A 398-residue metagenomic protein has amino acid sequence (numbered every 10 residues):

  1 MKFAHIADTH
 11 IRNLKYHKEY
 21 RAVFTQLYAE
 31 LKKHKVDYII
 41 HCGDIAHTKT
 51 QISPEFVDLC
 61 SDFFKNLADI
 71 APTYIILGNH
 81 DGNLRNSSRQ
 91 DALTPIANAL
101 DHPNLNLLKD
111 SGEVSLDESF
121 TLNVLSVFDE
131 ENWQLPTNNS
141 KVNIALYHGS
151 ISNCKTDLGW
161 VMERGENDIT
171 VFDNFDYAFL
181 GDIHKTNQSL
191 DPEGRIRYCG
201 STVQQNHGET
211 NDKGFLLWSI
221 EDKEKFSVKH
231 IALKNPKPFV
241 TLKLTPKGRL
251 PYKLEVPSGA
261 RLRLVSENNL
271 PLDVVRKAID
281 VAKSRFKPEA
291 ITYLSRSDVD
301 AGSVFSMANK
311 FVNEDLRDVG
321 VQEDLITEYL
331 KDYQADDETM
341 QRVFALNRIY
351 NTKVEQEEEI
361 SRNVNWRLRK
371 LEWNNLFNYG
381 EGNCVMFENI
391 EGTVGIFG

Functional and structural regions predicted by a protein language model:
M1-A4: Extreme N-terminal starter segment of soluble prokaryotic enzymes
D8, I39, D44, C60 (+7 more regions): Divalent metal-coordination and catalytic microenvironments
T9, N13-V114, V171-F175: Core catalytic region of metal-dependent phosphoesterases/phosphodiesterases, especially metallo-beta-lactamase-like
H10-L14, H47-T50, I76-Q90, V114-S115 (+4 more regions): Active-site environment of divalent metal-dependent phosphoester hydrolases
D37, I220-N363: Accessory, non-catalytic peripheral segments of nucleic-acid enzymes
D81-T170, C199-S201: Conserved catalytic scaffold of divalent metal-dependent phosphoesterases
D157-F226: Conserved beta-sheet core of the metallophosphoesterase superfamily
V364-G398: Pre-Walker A-like glycine/lysine-rich segment at the N-terminus of P-loop NTPase domains
